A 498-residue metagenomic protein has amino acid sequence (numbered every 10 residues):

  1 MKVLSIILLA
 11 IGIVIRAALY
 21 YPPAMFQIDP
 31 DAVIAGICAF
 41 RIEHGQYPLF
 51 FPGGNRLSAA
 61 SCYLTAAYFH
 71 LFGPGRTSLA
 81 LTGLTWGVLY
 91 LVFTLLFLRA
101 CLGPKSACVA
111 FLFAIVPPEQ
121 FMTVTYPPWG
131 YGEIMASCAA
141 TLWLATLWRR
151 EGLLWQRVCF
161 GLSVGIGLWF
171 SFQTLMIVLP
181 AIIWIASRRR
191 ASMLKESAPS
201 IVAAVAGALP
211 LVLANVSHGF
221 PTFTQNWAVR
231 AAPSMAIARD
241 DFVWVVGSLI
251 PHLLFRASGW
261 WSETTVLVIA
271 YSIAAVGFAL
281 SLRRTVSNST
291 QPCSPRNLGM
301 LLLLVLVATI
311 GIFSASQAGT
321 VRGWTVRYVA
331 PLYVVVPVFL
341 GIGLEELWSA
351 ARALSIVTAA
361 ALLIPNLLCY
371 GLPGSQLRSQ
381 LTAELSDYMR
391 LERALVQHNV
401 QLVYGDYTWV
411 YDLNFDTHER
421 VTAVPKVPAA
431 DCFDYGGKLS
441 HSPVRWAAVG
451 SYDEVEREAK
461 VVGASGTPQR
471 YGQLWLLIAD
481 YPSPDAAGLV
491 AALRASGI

Functional and structural regions predicted by a protein language model:
I6, L81-L102, F121, A139-L144 (+1 more regions): Transmembrane-helix motifs of polytopic, lipid-linked glycan transferases
I6-L9, I201, V205, A270-V276 (+1 more regions): Signature aromatic-anchored transmembrane alpha helix within multi-pass, membrane-resident enzymes that catalyze glycan
G12-I15, A110-P118, V164, L168: Short helix- or helix-capping micro-motifs that position conserved polar/aromatic residues at function-defining sites
Y21-P30, E43-T77: Membrane-proximal lumenal/periplasmic loop motifs of glycosylation machinery
I42, A139-C159, G167: Membrane-interface transmembrane helices that cradle and orient dolichyl/undecaprenyl
L153, M176-V205: Perimembrane helix-loop-helix junctions
I185-A186, S258-P295: Hydrophobic, aromatic-rich transmembrane alpha-helices and their immediate juxtamembrane boundary segments
T265-S272, S294-W348: Hydrophobic/aromatic-rich transmembrane helices and adjacent perimembrane loops
